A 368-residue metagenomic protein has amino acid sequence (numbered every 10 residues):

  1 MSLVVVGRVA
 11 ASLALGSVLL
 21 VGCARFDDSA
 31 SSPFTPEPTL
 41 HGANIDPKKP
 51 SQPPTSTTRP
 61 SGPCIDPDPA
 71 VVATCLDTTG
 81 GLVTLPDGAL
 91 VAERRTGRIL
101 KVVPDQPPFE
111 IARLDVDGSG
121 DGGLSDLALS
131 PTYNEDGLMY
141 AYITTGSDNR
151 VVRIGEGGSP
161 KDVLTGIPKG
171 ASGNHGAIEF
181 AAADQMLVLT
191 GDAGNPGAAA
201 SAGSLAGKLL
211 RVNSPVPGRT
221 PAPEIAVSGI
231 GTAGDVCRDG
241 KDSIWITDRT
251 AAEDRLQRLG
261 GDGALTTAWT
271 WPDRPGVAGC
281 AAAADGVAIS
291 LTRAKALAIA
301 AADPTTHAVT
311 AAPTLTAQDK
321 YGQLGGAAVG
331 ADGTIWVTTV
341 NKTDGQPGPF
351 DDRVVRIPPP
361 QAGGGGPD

Functional and structural regions predicted by a protein language model:
S2-D368: Sequence/structural signature of beta-propeller domains
